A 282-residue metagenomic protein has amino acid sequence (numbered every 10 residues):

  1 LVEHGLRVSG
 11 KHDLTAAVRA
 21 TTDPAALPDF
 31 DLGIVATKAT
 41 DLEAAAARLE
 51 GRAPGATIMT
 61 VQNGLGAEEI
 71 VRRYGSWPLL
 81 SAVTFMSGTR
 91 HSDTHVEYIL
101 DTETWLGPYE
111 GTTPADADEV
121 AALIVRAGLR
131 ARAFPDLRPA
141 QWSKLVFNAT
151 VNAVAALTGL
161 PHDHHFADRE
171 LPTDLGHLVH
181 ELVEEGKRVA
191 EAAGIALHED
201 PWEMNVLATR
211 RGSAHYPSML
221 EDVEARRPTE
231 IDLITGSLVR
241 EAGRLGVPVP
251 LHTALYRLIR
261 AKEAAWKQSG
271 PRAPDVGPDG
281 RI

Functional and structural regions predicted by a protein language model:
V2-L14: Glycine-rich phosphate-binding loop and adjoining beta1-alpha1-beta2 segment of Rossmann-like nucleotide-binding folds
H12-H95: Rossmann-like NAD(P)(H) cofactor-binding subdomain of soluble oxidoreductases
T21, R48-R52, I70-P78, D93-E199 (+1 more regions): Internal alpha-helical scaffold of NAD(P)-dependent oxidoreductase catalytic cores
F30, L42, A67-E68, A117 (+7 more regions): A general structural signal for well-ordered alpha-helical segments in protein cores
N63-L65, V83-G88, E110, L137-Q141 (+2 more regions): Glycine-rich beta-alpha junction loops
H177-I282: NAD(P)-dependent Rossmann-like dehydrogenase/reductase catalytic/cofactor-binding core
